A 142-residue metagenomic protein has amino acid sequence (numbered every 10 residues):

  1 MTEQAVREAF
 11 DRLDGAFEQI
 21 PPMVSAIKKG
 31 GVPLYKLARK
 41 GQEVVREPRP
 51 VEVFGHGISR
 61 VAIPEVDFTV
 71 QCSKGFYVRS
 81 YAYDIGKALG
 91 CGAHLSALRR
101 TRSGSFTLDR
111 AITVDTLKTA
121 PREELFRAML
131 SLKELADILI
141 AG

Functional and structural regions predicted by a protein language model:
M1, A16-P22: Anionic-ligand binding patches
M1-A5, Y77: Short amphipathic alpha-helical segments
Q4-E8, R12, M23, K40 (+4 more regions): Accessory RNA 3′-end/elbow-binding domains used by RNA modification enzymes
I20-R49: Glycine- and acidic-residue-rich catalytic/RNA-contacting loop of pseudouridine synthases
V32, F76, C91: Gly/Ser/Thr-rich helix-start
G55-V61: Short amphipathic beta-strand and strand-loop transition segments with alternating hydrophobic
C72-S80: Ser/Thr-glycine-rich phosphate-binding loops at phosphate-binding pockets of nucleotides, nucleotide cofactors
S80-G86: PAPS/PAP-binding and catalytic site of the sulfotransferase fold
